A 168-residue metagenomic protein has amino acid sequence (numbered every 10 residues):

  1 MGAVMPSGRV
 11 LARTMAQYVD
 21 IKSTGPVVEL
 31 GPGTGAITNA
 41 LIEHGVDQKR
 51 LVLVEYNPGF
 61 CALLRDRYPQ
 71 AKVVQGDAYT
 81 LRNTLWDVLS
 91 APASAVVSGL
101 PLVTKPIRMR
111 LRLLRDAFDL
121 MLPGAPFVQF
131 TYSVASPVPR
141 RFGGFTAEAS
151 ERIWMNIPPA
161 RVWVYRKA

Functional and structural regions predicted by a protein language model:
M1-K22: S-adenosyl-L-methionine
S23-G33: Conserved class I S-adenosyl-L-methionine
T34-V46: Conserved SAM-binding loop of SAM-dependent methyltransferases across substrates and taxa, primarily the Class I
N57, D77: Conserved SAM/SAH-binding beta-strand->alpha-helix loop
L64-R65: Conserved SAM-binding loop
L111-P123: A short glycine-rich, Lys/Arg-flanked "PGG" loop and its adjoining helix->strand segment in the class I
M121-T131: Conserved beta-strand signature within the Rossmann-like core of class I S-adenosyl-L-methionine
R152-A168: Core SAM-dependent methyltransferase catalytic element
